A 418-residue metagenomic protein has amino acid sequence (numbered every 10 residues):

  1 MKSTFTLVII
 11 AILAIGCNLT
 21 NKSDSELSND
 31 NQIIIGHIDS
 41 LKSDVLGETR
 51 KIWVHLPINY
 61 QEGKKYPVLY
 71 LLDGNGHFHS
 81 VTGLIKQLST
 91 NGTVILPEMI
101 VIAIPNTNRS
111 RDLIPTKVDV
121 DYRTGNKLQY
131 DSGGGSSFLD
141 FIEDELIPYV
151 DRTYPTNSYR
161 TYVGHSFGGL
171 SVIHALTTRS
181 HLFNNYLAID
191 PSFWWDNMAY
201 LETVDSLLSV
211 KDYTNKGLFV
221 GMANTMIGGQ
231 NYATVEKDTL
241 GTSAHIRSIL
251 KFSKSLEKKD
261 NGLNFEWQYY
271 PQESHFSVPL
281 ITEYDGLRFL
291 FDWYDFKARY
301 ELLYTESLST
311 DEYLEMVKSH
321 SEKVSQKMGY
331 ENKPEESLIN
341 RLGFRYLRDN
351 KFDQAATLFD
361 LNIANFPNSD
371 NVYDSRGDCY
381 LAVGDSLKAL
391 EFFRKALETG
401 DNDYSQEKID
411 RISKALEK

Functional and structural regions predicted by a protein language model:
C17-P67, N362: A domain-start/cap signature at the N-terminus of enzymes
P115-S166: Gly/Ser-rich "nucleophile elbow"/oxyanion-hole loop immediately N-terminal to the catalytic nucleophile in hydrolases
W195-G262: The feature captures the conserved acid-bearing segment of alpha/beta-hydrolase catalytic domains
G221, R247-S253, E257-Y313, V324-G329: C-terminal catalytic histidine-bearing segment of alpha/beta-hydrolase fold enzymes
E335-E336, F352-D353, D370-N371, D403-Y404: Helix-start (N-cap) detector for alpha-helical repeat units in TPR-like alpha-solenoids, especially tetratricopeptide
F344, D378-L381, R411: Residue-level recognition of tetratricopeptide repeat
